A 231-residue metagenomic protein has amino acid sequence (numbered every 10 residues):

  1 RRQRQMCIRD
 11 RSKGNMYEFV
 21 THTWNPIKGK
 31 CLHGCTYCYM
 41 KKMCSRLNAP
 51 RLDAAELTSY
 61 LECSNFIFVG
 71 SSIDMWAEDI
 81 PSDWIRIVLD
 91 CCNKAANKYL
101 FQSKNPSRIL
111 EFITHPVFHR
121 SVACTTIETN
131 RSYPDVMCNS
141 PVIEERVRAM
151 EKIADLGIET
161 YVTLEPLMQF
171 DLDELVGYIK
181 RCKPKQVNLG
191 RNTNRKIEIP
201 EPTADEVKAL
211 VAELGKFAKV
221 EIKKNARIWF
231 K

Functional and structural regions predicted by a protein language model:
R1-I8: Short, small-residue-biased leader/transition segments that mark boundaries at the very start of proteins
R9-F68, D74: N-terminal [4Fe-4S]-dependent radical SAM core
L52-A218: Conserved AdoMet/S-adenosylmethionine-binding subsite of the radical SAM
P166, A218-K231: Acidic carboxylate-rich catalytic motifs and surrounding loops in phosphoryl-/glycosyl-chemistry enzymes
